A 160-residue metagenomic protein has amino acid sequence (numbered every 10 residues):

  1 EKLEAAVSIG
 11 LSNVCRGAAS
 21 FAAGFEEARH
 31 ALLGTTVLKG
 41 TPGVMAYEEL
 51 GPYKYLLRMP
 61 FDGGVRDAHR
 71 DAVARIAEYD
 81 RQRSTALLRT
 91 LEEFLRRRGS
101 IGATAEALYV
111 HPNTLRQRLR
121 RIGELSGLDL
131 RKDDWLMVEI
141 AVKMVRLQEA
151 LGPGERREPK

Functional and structural regions predicted by a protein language model:
E1-K160: Cytosolic nucleotide-utilizing catalytic cores of signal-transduction proteins
